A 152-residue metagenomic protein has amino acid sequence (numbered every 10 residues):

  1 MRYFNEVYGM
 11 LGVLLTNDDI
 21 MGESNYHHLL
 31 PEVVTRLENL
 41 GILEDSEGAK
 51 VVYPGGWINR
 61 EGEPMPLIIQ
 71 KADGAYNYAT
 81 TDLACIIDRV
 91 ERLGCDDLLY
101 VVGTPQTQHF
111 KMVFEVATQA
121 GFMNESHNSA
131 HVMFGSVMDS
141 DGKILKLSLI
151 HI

Functional and structural regions predicted by a protein language model:
R2-I150: Alpha-helical recognition segments enriched in aromatics with Gly/Pro capping that present substrate-recognition
